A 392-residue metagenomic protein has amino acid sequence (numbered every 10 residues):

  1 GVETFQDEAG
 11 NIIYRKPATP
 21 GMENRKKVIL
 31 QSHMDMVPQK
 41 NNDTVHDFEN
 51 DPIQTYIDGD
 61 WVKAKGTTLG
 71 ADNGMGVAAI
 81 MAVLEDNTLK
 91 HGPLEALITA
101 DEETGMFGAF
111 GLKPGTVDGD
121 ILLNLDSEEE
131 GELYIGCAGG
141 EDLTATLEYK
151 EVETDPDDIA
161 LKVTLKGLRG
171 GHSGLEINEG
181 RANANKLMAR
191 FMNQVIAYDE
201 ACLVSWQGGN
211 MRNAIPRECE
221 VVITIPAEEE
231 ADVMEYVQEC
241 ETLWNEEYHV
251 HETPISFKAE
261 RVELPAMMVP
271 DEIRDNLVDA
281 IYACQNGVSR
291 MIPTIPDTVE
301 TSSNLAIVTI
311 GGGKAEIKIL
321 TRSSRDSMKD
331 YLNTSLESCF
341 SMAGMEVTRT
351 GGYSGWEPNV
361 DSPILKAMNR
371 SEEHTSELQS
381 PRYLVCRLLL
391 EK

Functional and structural regions predicted by a protein language model:
G1-K26: A non-catalytic alpha/beta surface segment that caps or lines the substrate-entry region of metallo-dependent hydrolase
K16, L165, I223-A227, I319-S323: Short beta-strand-to-loop capping motifs
M22-P93, I98-T104, A109-D120, D142 (+5 more regions): Active-site metal-coordination/substrate-binding segment of hydrolases, especially metallo-dependent peptidases
E23-N24, A227-Y236, D326-L332: Short, conserved charged micro-motifs
H91-A184, M192, I196: Fold-level recognition of mixed alpha/beta catalytic cores in primary-metabolism enzymes, strongest
G136, E153-D158, I177-Q207, A227-S302 (+1 more regions): Acidic-enriched catalytic cores of C-N bond-cleaving enzymes acting on peptides and small amides
M211, E220-V222, S256-M267, N304-V308 (+2 more regions): A short beta-alpha structural unit
E373-K392: Single conserved hydrophobic/aromatic residue that forms the stacking wall/gate of nucleotide- or nucleobase-binding
